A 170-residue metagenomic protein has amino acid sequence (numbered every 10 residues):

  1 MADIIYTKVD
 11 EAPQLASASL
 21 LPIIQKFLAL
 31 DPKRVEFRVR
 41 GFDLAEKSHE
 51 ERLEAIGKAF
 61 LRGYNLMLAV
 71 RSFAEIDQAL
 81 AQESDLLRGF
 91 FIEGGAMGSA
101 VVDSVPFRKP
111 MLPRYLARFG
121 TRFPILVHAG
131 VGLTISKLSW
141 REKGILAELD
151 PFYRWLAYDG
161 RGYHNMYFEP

Functional and structural regions predicted by a protein language model:
A2-R108, K137-L138: N-terminal alpha-helical scaffold/docking segments in eukaryotic complex subunits
R108, L112-P170: Eukaryote-skewed repeat-based solenoidal scaffolds used as protein-protein interaction platforms, primarily
